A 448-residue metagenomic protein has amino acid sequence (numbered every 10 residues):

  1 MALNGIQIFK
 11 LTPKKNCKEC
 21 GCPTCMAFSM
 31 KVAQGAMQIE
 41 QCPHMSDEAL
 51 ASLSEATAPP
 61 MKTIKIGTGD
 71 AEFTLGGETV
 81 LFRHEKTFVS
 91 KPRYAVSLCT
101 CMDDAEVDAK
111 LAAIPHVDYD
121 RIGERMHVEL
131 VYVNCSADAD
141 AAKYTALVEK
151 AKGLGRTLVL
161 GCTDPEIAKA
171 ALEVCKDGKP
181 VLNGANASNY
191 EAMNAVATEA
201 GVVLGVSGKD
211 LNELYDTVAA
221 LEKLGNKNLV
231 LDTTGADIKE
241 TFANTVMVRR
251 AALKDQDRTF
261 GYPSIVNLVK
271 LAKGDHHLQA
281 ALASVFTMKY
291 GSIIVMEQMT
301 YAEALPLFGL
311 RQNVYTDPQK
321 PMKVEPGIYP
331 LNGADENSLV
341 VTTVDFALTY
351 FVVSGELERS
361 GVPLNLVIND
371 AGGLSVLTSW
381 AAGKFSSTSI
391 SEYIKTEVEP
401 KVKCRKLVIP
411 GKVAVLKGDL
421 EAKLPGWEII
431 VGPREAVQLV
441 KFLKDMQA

Functional and structural regions predicted by a protein language model:
A2-K14, D47-L111, I328-G333: N-terminal amphipathic alpha-helix/helix-capping segment at the start of soluble metabolic enzymes
G5, C22-M26, K417: Alpha-helix initiation and N-capping motif
P13-K31, E40-H44: Local cysteine-cluster metal-coordination motifs and their immediate loop/turn environment, predominantly Fe-S cluster
Q34, F82, P92-K412, G418-L420 (+2 more regions): Conserved mixed alpha/beta catalytic, RNA-binding, or beta-rich assembly cores of soluble enzyme, regulatory
H44-A49, K176-D177: Terminal amphipathic helices with adjacent charged low-complexity linkers/tails
K423: Glycine-rich beta-alpha loop elements in corrinoid/cobalamin-binding modules across cobalamin-dependent enzymes
